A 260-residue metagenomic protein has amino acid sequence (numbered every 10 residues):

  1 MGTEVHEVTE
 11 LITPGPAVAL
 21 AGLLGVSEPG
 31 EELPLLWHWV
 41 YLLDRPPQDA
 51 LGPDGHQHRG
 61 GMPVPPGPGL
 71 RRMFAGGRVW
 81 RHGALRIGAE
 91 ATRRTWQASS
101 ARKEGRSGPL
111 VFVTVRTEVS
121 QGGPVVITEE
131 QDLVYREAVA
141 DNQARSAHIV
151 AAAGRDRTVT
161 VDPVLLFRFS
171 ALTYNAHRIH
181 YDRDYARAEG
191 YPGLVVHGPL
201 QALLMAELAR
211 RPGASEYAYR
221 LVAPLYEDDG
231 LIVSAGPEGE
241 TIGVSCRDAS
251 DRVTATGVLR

Functional and structural regions predicted by a protein language model:
M1-E32, I149-Q201, L208: A contiguous, surface-exposed recognition patch within enzymatic or periplasmic domains that forms
M1-E90: Hydrophobic, proline/glycine-rich low-complexity stretches
G2-V5, F74-V161, L221, L225-D228 (+1 more regions): HotDog/MaoC-like acyl-thioester-processing domains
A17, R93-Q97, A202: Short, hydrophobic/amphipathic alpha-helical packing segments that form internal helix faces or helix-helix interfaces
L35-W39, A202, S215-D229: Small/polar glycine-rich anion-binding or flexible loop at a beta-alpha turn
A50-P63, G190-P199, L204: Terminal targeting signals and extreme-terminal segments of soluble enzymes
M62-F74, G193, L204-G213: Short, basic/aromatic beta-hairpin or loop at an interaction surface
R210-S215, P237-T241: Short glycine/proline-enriched coil/turn segments at helix->beta-strand junctions
